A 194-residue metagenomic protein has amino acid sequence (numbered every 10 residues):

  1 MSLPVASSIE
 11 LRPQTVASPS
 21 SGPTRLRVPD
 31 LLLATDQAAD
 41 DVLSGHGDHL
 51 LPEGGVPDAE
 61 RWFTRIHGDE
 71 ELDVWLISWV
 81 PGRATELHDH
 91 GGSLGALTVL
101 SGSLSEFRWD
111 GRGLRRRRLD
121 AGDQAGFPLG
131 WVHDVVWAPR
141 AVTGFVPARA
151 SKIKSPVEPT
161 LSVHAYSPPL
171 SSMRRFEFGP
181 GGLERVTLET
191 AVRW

Functional and structural regions predicted by a protein language model:
M1-G47: N-terminal leader/capping segments at the start of a protein or of a new domain
P52-P81: A short glycine-rich, His/Asp/Glu-containing loop-to-beta-strand
W75-H90, L119, P147-A148: Conserved short histidine dyad/triad with adjacent acidic residue
P81, G92-D110: Glycine- and acidic-residue-biased ligand/ion/polar-headgroup-sensing regions
A96-T98, T143-I153, V157-S172: A short hydrophobic beta-strand segment most commonly corresponding to one strand of the jelly-roll/cupin
D110-A148, L188: Short acidic-glycine-tyrosine-enriched beta hairpin
V157, L161-W194: Conserved double-stranded beta-helix
